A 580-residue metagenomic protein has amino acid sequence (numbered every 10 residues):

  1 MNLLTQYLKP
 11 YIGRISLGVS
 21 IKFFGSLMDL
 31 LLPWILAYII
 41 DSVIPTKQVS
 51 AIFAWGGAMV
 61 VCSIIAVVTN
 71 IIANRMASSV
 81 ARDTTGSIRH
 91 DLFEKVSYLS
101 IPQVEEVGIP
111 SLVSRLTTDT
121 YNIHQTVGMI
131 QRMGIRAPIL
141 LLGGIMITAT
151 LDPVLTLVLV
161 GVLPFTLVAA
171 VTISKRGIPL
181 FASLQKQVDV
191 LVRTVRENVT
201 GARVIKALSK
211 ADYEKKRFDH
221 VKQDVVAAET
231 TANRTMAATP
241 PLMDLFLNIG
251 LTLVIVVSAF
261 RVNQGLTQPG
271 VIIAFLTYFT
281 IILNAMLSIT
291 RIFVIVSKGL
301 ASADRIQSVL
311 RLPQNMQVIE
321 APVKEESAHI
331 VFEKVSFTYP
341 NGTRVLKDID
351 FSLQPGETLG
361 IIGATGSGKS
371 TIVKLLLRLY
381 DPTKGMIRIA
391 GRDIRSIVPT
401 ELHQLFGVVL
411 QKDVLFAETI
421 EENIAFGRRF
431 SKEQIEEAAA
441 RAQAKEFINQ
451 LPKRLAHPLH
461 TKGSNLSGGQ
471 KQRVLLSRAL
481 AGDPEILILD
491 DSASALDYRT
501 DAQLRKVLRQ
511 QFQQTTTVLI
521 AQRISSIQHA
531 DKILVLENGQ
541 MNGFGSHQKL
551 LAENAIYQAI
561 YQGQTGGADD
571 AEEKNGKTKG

Functional and structural regions predicted by a protein language model:
M1-D29, L36, I44-V60, T69 (+16 more regions): Membrane-integrated ABC transporters
P10, R14-L27, C62-V68, M129-L184 (+1 more regions): Transmembrane helices of ABC transporter permease
P10-I12, A77, I101-P102, T118-V127 (+8 more regions): An intracellular "coupling" helix at the cytosolic face of ABC transporter transmembrane type-1 domains
F23-L31, I64-I71, I123-T126, I130-L142 (+6 more regions): Hydrophobic alpha-helical transmembrane bundles that constitute the permease/transmembrane domains of multi-pass
T46, R82, H90-S114, T118-T120 (+5 more regions): Short intracellular "coupling" helices and adjacent cytoplasmic loop segments at the cytosolic face of multi-pass
K47-A51, I147-G161, T231-D304, V309-L310: Helix-loop-helix
E325-G580: ABC-type nucleotide-binding domain
